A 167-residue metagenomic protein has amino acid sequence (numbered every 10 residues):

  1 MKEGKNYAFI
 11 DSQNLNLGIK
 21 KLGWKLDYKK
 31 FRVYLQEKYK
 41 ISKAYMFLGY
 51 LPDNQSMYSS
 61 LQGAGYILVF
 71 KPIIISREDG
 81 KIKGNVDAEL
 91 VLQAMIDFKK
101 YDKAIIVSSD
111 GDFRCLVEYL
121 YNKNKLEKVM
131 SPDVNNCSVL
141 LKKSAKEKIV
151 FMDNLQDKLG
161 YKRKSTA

Functional and structural regions predicted by a protein language model:
M1-A167: Terminal and domain-boundary accessory regions
